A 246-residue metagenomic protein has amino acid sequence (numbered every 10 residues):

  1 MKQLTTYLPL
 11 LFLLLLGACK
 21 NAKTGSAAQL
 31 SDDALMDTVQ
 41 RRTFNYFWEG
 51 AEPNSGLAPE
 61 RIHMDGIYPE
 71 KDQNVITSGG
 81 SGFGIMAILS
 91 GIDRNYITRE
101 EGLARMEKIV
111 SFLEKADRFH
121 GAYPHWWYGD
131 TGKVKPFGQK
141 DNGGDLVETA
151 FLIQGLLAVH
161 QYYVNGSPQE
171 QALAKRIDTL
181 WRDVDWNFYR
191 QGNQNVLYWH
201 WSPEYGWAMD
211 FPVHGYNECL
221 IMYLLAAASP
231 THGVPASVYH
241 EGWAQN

Functional and structural regions predicted by a protein language model:
M1-L8: Bacterial N-terminal signal peptides that target proteins for export
L15-A18: C-terminal motif of bacterial Sec signal peptides marking the signal peptidase cleavage site
K23-I76, H120-A122, W127, A227: Low-complexity, Ser/Thr/Pro/Gly-enriched N-terminal "stalk/linker" regions
A27-L35, N45-Y46, G82-I97, F112 (+2 more regions): Well-ordered alpha-helical scaffold segments within catalytic/enzyme domains
D33-L35, G121-T149, N165-N246: Extended ligand-binding clefts on enzyme/binding-domain cores
V39, V75-M86, G144-Q154, P212-N217: Aromatic- and histidine-enriched alpha-helix N-cap/loop-to-helix transition segments that scaffold the rims
R42, E100-K115, Q139, D145 (+3 more regions): Active-site-adjacent structural elements in enzyme catalytic domains
Q73-G82, M86-N142: Membrane helical hairpin/interfacial module
